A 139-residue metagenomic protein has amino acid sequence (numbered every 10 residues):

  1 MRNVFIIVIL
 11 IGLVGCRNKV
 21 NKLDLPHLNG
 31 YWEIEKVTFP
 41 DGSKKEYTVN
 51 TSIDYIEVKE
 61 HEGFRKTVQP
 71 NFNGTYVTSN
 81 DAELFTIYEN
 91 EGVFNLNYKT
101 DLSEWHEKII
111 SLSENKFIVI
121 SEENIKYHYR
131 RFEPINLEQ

Functional and structural regions predicted by a protein language model:
M1-F5: Positively charged n-region of N-terminal signal peptides that target proteins for export
G12-G15: C-terminal motif of bacterial Sec signal peptides marking the signal peptidase cleavage site
N18-E33: N-terminal helix-cap/turn-to-beta initiation motif at the start of protein domains
Y31-E33, K108, H128: Residues located in well-ordered beta-strands
I34-E62: Short, solvent-exposed loop/hinge segments that bridge or flank secondary-structure elements
F39, T100, S121: Acidic surface patches and DE-rich sequence motifs
H61-K116, N124: Contiguous, well-ordered beta-strand patches that form the walls/edges of small beta-barrel/beta-sandwich domains
I120-Q139: Edge beta-strand at a domain terminus
